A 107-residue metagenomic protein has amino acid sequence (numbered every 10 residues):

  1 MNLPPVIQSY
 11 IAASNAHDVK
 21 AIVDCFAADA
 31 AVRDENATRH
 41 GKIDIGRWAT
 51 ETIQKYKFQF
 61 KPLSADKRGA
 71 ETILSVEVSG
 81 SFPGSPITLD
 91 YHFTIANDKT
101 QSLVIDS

Functional and structural regions predicted by a protein language model:
M1-H17: Short, aromatic-enriched amphipathic alpha-helices that serve as compact interaction elements
A16-D29: Short, well-ordered alpha-helical segments enriched in acidic and aromatic residues
A31-H40: A short gly/proline-enriched turn/hairpin at secondary-structure junctions
V32, A65-K67, I105: Hydrophobic/anchoring residues in structured secondary elements
R39-R47: Short beta-edge strand/loop motif at the mouth of beta-sheet-based domains
R47-D90: Surface-exposed, charged secondary-structure patches
T88-S107: Short beta-strand edge/turn micro-motifs at domain boundaries
